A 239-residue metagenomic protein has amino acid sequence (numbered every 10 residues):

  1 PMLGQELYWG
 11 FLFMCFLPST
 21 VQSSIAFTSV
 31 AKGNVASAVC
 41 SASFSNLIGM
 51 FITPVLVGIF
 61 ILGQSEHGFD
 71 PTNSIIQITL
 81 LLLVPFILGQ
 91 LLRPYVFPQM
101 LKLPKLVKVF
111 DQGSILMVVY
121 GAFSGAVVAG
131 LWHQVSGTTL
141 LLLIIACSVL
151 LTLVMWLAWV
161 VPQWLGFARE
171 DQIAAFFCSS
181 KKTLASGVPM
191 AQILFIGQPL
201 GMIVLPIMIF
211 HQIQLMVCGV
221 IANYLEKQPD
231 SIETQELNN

Functional and structural regions predicted by a protein language model:
P1-N239: Alpha-helical transmembrane segments of multi-pass small-molecule/ion transporters
